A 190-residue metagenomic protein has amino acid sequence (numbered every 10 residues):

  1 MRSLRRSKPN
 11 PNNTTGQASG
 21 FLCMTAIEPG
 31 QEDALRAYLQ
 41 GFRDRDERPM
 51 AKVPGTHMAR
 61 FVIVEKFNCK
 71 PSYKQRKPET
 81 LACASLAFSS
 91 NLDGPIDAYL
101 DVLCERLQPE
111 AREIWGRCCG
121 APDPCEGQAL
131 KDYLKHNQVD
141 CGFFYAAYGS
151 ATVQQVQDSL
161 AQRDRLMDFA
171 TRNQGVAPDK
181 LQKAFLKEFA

Functional and structural regions predicted by a protein language model:
M1-N68, E79-S85, N91-A98, L130-A190: Short S/T/G/P-rich N-terminal loop/turn motif that feeds into the first structured element of a domain
E47-P49, D93-Q128: An amphipathic, aromatic/His-enriched active-site/gating alpha helix that lines ligand/cofactor pockets
